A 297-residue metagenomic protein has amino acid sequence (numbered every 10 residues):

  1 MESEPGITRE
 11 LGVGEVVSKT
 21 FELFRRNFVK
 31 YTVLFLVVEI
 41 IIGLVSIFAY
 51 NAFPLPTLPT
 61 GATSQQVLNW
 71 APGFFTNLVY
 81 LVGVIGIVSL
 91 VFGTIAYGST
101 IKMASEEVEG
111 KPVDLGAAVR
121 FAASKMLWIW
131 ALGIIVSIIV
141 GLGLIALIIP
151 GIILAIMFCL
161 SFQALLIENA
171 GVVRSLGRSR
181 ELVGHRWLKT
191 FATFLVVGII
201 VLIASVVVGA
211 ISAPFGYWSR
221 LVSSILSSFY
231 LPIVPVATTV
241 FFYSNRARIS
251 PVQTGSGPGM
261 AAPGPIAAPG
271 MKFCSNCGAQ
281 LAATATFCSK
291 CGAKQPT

Functional and structural regions predicted by a protein language model:
M1-T297: Hydrophobic alpha-helical membrane segments
